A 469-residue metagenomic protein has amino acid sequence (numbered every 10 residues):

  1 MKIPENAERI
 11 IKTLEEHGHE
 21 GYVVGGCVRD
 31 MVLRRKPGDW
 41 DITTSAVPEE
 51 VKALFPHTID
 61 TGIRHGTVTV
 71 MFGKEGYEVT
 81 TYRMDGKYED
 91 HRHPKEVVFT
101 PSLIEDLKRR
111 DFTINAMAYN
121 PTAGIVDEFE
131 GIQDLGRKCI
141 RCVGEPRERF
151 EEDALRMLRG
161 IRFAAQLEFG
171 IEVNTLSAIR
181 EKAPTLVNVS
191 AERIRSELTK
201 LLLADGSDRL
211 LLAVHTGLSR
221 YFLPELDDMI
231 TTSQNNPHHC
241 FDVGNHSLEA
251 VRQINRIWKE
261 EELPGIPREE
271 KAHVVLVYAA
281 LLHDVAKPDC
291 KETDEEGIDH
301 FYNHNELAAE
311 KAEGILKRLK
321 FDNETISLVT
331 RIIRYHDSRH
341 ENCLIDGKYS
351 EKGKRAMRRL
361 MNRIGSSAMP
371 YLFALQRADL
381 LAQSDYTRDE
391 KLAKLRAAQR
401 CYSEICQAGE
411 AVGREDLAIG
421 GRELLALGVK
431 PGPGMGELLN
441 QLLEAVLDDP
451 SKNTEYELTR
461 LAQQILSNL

Functional and structural regions predicted by a protein language model:
M1-L469: Catalytic cores of the polymerase beta-like nucleotidyltransferase superfamily and closely associated nucleotide
